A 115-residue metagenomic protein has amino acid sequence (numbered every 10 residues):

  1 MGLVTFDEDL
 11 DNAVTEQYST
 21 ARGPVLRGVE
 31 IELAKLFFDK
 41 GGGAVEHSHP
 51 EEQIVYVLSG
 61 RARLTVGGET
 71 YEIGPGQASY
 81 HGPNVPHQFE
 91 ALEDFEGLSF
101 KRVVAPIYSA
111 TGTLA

Functional and structural regions predicted by a protein language model:
M1-E30, T113-A115: A short, N-terminal "cap"/entry segment at the start of jelly-roll beta-barrel domains of the cupin/DSBH fold
S19, E32-H49: Conserved short histidine dyad/triad with adjacent acidic residue
F37-D39, S48-L64: Short, conserved beta-strand element in jelly-roll/cupin
V45, I54, E69-Y71: Short, surface-exposed secondary-structure edge patches
L58-S59, G74, E93: A cytosolic small-molecule/anion-sensing beta-strand core signal
G68-P83: Short acidic-glycine-tyrosine-enriched beta hairpin
P83-I107: Ligand-binding loop in jelly-roll beta-barrel domains
